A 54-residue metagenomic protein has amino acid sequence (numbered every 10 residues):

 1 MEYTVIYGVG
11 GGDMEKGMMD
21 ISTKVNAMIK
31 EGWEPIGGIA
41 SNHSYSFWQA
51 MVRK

Functional and structural regions predicted by a protein language model:
M1-K54: Terminus-proximal functional modules
